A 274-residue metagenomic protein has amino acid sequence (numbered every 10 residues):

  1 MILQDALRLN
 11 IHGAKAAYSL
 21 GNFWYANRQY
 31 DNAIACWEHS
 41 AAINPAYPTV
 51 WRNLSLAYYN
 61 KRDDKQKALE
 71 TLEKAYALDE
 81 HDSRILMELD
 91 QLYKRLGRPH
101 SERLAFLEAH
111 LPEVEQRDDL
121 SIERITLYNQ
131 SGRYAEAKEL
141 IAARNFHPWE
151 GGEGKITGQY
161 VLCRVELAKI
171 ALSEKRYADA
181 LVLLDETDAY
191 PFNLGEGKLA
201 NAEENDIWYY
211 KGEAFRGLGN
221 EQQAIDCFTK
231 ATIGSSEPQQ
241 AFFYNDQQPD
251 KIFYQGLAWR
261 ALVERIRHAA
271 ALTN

Functional and structural regions predicted by a protein language model:
D5-R8, E38-A42, E73-A77, A109-P112 (+3 more regions): Conserved structural position within tetratricopeptide repeats
N22, L56-A57, Q91, T126 (+3 more regions): Residue-level recognition of tetratricopeptide repeat
R28, R62-D63, G97-R98, G132 (+3 more regions): Residue-level detector of the short coil/turn that links helix A to helix B within each tetratricopeptide repeat
A33, A68, E102-R103, A137 (+3 more regions): Single-residue signature of alpha-solenoid repeat helices
